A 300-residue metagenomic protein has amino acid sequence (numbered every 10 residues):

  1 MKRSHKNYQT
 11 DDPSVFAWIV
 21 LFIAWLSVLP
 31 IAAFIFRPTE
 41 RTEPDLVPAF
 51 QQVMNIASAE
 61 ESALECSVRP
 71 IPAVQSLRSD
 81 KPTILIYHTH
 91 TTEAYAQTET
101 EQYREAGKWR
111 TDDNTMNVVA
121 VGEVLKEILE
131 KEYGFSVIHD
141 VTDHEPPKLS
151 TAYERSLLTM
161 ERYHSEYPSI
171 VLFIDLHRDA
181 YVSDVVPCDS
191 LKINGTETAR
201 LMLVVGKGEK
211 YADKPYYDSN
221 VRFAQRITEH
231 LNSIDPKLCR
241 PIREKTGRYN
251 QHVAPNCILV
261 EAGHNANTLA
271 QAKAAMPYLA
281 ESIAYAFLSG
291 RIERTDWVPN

Functional and structural regions predicted by a protein language model:
M1-S14: N-terminal Lys/Arg-rich, disordered targeting/topogenic segments
D12, F16-V171, A180-V186, P277 (+1 more regions): N-terminal catalytic or cofactor-binding beta/alpha core of small enzyme domains
L85-Y87, V137-H139, L172-D175, M202-V205 (+1 more regions): Structural recognition of the beta-strand scaffold that forms the well-ordered cores of secreted hydrolase catalytic
T91-A94, D143-P147, R178-S183, G208-Y211 (+2 more regions): Solvent-exposed loop/turn segments at secondary-structure junctions within structured extracellular/periplasmic domains
A120, V124, R155-R162, M202 (+4 more regions): Extracytoplasmic/secreted proteins, especially bacterial periplasmic and envelope-associated proteins
Y163-G208: Active-site microenvironments of hydrolase-like enzyme catalytic domains
Y216-R243: Active-site-adjacent substrate-binding region of metalloamidase/peptidase-like peptide-processing proteins
C239-P299: Active-site-adjacent mobile loop/cap segments within catalytic or ligand-binding domains
